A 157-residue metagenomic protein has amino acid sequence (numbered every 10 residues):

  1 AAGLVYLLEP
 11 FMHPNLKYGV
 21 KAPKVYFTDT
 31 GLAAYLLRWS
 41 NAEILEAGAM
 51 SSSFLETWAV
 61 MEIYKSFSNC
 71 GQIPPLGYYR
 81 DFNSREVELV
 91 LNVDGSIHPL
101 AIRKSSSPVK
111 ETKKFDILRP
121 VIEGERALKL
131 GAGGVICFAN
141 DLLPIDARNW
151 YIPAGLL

Functional and structural regions predicted by a protein language model:
A1-I97: Accessory nucleic acid-recognition modules appended to NTPase machines
Y35, V109-K110, L142-A147: Switch/connector loops and helix/strand junctions flanking conserved nucleotide-binding motifs in nucleotide-processing
E43-A47, T112-L118: Short, surface-exposed loop/helix-turn segments at secondary-structure junctions that function as lids/hinges flanking
S68-N69, I117-K129: Arginine/glycine-rich "motif VI" loop of SF2 helicases in the C-terminal RecA-like domain
S96-L100, A132: Structural motif
I102-K110: Short beta-strand-loop-alpha-helix junction that forms the active-site gateway of nucleic-acid-processing nucleases
K129-C137: Short, hydrophobic beta-strand segments that form beta-sheet elements in well-ordered domains
I136-L157: Domain-level recognition of nuclease-like catalytic cores that cleave nucleotide substrates
